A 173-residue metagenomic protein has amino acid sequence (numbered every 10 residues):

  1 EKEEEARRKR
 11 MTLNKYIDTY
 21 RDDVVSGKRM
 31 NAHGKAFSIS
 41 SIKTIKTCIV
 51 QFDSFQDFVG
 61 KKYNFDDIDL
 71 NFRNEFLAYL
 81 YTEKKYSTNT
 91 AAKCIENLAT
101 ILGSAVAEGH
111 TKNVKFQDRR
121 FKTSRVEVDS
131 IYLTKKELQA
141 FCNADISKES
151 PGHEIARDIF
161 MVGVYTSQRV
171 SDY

Functional and structural regions predicted by a protein language model:
E1-R8, Q51, K122-V128: Short intrinsically disordered, low-complexity coil segments enriched in acidic
E1-S41: N-terminal helical hairpins
E5-N14, S40-K43, Q56-A78: A Lys/Arg-rich helix-loop hairpin that forms a DNA/phosphate-binding surface
I17-S26, K43-D57, N74-Y81, A99 (+1 more regions): Amphipathic, well-packed alpha-helical segments that form the structural scaffold of globular domains
R29-K35, V59-K62, K148-H153: Short helix/loop segment immediately N-terminal to the Walker
K35, Y63-D66, K84, I131: Helix-turn-helix-type domain boundary/helix-start signal
F37-S40, C48-F58, N71, T82-Q117 (+1 more regions): N-terminal DNA-binding recognition helix of tyrosine site-specific recombinases/integrases
T88, A92-C94, T111-V170: Basic, Lys/Arg- and aromatic-enriched nucleic-acid-binding interface segment
